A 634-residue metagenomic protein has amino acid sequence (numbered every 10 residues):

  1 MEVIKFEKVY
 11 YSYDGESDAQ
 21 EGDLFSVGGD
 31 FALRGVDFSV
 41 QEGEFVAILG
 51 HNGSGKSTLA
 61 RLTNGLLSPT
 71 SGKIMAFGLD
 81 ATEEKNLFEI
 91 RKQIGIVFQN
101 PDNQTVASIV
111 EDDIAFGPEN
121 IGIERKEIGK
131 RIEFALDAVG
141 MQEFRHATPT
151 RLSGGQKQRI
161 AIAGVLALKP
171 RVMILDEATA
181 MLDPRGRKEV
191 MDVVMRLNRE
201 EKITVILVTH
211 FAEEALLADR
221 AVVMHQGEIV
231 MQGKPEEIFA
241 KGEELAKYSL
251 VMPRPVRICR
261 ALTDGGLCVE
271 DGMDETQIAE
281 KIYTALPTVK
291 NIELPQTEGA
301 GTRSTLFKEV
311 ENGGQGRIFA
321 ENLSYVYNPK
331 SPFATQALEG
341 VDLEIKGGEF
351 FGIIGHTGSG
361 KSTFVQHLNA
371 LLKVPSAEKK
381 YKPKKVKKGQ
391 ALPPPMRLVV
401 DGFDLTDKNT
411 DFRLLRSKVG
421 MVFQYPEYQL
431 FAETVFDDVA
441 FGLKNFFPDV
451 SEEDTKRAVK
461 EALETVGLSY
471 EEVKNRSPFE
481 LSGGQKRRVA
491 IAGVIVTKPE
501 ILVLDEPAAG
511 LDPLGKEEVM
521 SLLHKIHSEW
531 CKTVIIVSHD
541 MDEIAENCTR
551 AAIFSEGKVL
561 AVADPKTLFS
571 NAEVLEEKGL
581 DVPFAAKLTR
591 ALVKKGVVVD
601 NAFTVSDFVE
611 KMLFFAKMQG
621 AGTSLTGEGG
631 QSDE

Functional and structural regions predicted by a protein language model:
L49-H51, I354-H356: The feature captures the beta-strand-to-loop junction immediately N-terminal to the Walker
N64, N369: Helix-to-loop junction immediately C-terminal to a conserved catalytic motif
G72-T82, I90, A377-D407, L415: Conserved ABC transporter NBD signature motif
T148-L152, Q156, S477-L481, Q485: Conserved ABC ATPase signature
K169, K498: Conserved catalytic motifs of ABC-family nucleotide-binding domains
M173-D176, L502-D505: Catalytic Walker B motif of ABC-type/P-loop ATPase nucleotide-binding domains
